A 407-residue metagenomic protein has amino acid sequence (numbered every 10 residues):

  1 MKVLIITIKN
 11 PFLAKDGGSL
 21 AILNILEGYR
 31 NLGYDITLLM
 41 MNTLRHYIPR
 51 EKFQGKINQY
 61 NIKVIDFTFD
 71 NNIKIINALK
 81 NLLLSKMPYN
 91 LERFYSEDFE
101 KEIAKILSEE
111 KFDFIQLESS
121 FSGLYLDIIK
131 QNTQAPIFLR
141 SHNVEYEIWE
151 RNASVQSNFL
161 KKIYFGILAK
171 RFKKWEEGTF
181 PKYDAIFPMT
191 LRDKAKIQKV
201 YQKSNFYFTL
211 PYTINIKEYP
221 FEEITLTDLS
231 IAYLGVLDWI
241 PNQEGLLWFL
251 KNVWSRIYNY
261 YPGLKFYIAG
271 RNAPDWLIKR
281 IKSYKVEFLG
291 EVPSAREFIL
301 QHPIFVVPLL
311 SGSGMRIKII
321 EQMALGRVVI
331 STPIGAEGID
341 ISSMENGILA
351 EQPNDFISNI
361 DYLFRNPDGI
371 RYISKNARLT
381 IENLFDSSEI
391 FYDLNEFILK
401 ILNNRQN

Functional and structural regions predicted by a protein language model:
M1-I65, S108-E110: N-terminal subdomain of nucleotide-sugar transferases
I76-Y89, I137-K174, V236: Acceptor-binding helix/loop patch of EC 2.4 sugar-transfer enzymes, predominantly nucleotide-sugar-dependent
P136, G166-A169, K173-Y219: Donor nucleotide-sugar binding/catalytic pocket of nucleotide-sugar-dependent glycosyltransferases
D184, K285, L300-G314, L325-V328: Acidic donor-binding loop of glycosyltransferase active sites
T209-Q301: Conserved catalytic-core segment of nucleotide-activated headgroup transferases in glycan assembly
K318-E321, V328-T332: Short hydrophobic beta-strand element within catalytic cores of glycosyltransferases and related nucleotide-activated
M344-N354, Y362-P367: Conserved acidic donor-binding segment of nucleotide-sugar-dependent glycosyltransferases
G369-L384, I390-E396: A short, well-ordered alpha-helix in the C-terminal region of glycosyltransferases
